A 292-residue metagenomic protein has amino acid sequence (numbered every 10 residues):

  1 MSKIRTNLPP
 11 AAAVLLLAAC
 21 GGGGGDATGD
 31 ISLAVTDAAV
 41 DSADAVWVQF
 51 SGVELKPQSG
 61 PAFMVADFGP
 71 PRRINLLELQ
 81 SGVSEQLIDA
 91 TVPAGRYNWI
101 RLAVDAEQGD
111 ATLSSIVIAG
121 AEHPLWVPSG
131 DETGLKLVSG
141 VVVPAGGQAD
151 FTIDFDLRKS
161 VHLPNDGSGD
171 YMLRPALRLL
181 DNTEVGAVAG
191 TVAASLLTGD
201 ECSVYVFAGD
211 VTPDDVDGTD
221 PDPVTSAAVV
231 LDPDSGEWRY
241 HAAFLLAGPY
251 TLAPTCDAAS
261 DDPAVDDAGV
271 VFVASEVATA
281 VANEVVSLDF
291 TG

Functional and structural regions predicted by a protein language model:
M1-A11: Bacterial N-terminal signal peptides that target proteins for export
L16-A19: C-terminal motif of bacterial Sec signal peptides marking the signal peptidase cleavage site
G21-G292: A short, solvent-exposed, low-complexity linear motif enriched for acidic/polar residues with Pro/Gly/Ser/Thr
